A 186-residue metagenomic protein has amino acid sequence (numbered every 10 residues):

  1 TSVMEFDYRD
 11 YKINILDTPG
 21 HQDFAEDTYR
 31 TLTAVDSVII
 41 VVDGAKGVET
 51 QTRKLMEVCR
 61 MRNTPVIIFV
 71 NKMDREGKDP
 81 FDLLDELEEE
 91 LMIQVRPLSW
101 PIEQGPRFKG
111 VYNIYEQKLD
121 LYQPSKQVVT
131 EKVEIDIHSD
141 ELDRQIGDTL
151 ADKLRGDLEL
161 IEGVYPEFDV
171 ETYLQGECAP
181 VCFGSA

Functional and structural regions predicted by a protein language model:
T1-S37, G44, Q51, E57-R60 (+1 more regions): Switch I (G2) and immediately adjacent beta-strands of P-loop GTPase domains
R9-I13, L32-I39, E141, I146-R155: Gly-rich Lys/Arg/Thr-decorated short loops/hinges at beta-loop-alpha junctions or inter-strand turns that position
G44-A186: P-loop NTPase catalytic nucleotide-binding module
